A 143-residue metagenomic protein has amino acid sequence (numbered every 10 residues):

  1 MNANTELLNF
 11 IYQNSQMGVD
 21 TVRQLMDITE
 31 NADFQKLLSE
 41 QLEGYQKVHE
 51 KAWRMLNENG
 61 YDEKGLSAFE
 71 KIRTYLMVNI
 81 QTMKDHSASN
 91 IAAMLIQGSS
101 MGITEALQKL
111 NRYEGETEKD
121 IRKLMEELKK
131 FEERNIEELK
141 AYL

Functional and structural regions predicted by a protein language model:
M1-T29, N90-G115: Alpha-helical bundle segments that constitute or directly flank the non-heme di-iron/ferroxidase center
A3-I11, A32-E50, A88-L95, K119-F131: Alpha-helical scaffold segments that form or flank carboxylate-/histidine-based iron centers
Q16, S39-G44, A68-I72: Short N-terminal helix-initiation segments at or just after the protein's N-terminus
V19, H49, W53-L56, I80 (+3 more regions): A structural signal for well-ordered alpha-helices, especially hydrophobic packing surfaces of coiled-coils
E50, R54-T104: Carboxylate-rich helix-loop segments that flank metal/cofactor sites and access channels in metalloenzymes
